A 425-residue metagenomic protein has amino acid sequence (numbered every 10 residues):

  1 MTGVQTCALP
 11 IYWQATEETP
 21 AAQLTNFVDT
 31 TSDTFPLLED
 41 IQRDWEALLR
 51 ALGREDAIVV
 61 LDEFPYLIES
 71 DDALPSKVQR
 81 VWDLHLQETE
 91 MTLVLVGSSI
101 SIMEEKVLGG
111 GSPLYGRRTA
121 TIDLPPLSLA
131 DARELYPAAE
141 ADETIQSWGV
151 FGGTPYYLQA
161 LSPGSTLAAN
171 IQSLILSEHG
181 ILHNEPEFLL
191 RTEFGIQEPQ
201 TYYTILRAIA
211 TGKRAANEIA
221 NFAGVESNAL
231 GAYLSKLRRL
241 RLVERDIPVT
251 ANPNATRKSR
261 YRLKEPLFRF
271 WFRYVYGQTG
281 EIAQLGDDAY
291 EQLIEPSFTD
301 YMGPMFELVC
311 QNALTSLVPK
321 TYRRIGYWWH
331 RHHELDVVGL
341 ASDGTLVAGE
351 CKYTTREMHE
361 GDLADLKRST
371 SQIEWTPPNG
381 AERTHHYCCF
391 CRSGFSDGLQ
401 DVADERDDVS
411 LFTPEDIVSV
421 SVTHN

Functional and structural regions predicted by a protein language model:
M1, Q5-D288, Q292: Phosphate-binding site recognition
R257-N425: A cross-kingdom feature that marks ATP-driven nucleic-acid transaction machinery
